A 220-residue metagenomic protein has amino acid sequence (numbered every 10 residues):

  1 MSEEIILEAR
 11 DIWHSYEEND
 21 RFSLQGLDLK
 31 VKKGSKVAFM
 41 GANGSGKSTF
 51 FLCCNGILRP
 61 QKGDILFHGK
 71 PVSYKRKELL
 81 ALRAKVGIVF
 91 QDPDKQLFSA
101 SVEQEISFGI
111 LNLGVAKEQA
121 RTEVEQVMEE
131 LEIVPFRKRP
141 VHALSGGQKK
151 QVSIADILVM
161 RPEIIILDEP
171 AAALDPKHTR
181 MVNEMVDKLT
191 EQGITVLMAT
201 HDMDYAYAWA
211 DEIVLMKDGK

Functional and structural regions predicted by a protein language model:
M40-A42: The feature captures the beta-strand-to-loop junction immediately N-terminal to the Walker
N55: Helix-to-loop junction immediately C-terminal to a conserved catalytic motif
G63-Y74, L82: Conserved ABC transporter NBD signature motif
E118-F136: Conserved ABC ATPase "signature" region
P140-L144, Q148: Conserved ABC ATPase signature
I165-D168: Catalytic Walker B motif of ABC-type/P-loop ATPase nucleotide-binding domains
T200-H201: H-loop/switch region of ABC-family ATPase nucleotide-binding domains
